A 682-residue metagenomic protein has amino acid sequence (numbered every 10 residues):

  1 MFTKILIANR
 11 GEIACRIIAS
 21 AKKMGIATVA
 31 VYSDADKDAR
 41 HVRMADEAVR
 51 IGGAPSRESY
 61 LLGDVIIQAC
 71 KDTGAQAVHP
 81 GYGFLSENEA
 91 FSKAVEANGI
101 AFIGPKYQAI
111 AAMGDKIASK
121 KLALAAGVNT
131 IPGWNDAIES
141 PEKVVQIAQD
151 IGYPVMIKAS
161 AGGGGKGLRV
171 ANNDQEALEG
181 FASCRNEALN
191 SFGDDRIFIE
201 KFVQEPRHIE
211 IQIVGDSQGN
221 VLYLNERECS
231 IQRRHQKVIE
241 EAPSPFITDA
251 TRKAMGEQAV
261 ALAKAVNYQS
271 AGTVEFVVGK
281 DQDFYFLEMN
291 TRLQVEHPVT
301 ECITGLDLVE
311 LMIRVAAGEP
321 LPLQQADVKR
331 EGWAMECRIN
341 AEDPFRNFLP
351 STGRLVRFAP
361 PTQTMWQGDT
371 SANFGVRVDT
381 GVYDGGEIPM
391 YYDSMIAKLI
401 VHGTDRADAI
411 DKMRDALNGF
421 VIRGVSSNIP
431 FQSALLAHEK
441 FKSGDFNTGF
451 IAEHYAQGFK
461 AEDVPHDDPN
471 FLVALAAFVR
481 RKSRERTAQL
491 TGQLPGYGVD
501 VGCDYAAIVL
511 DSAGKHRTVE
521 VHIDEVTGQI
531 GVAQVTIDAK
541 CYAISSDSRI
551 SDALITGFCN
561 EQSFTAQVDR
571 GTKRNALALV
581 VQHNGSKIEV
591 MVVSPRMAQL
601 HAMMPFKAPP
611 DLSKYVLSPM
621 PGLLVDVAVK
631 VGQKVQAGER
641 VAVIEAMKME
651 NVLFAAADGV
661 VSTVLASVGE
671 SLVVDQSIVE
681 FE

Functional and structural regions predicted by a protein language model:
M1-V274, V278-H297: N-terminal beta-alpha lobe that positions the nucleotide/phosphoryl donor in ATP/NTP-coupled carboxylate activation
T3, K166, P243, D393-L399 (+1 more regions): Short amphipathic alpha-helical segments
G104, A159-A161, N172, I213-G215 (+11 more regions): Flexible glycine-/small-residue-rich
A259, P298-A543, R640, V674-E680: Catalytic cores of soluble metabolic enzymes centered on carboxylation/carboxyl-transfer
G571-S618: Catalytic P-loop NTP-binding/switch module of NTPases
K607-E682: Structured functional modules or segments
